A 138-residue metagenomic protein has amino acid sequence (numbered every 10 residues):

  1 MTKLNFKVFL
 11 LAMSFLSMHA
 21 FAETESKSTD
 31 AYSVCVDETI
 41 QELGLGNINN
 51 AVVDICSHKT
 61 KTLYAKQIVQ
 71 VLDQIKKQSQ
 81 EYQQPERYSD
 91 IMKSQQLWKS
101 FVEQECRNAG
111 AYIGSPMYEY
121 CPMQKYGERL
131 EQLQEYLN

Functional and structural regions predicted by a protein language model:
M1-F9: Bacterial N-terminal signal peptides that target proteins for export
F9-F15: Hydrophobic helical h-region of N-terminal Sec-dependent signal peptides in bacterial secretory/periplasmic proteins
S17-H19: N-terminal signal peptide c-region/cleavage motif recognized by signal peptidases
A22-N138: N-terminal alpha-helical modules
